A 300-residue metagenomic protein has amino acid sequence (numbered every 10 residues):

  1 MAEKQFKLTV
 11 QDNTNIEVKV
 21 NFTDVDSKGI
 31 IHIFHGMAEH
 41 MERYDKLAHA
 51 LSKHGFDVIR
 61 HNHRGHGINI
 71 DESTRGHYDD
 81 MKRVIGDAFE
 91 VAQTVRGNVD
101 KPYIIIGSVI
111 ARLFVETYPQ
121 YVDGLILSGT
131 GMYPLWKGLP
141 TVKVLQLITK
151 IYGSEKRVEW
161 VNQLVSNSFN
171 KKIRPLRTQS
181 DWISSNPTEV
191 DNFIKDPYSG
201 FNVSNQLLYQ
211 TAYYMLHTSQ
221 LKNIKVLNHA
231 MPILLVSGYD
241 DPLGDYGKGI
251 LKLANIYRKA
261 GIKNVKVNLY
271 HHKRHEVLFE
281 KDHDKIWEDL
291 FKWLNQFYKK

Functional and structural regions predicted by a protein language model:
M1-V25: N-terminal cap/lid segment of alpha/beta-hydrolase-fold proteins
K28-G36: Short beta-strand element of the alpha/beta-hydrolase
H35-E39, Y239-D240: Active-site glycine-rich loops that stabilize anionic/oxyanionic intermediates across multiple enzyme folds
R43-E72: Conserved alpha/beta-hydrolase
H77-R96: Alpha/beta-hydrolase active-site loop
A111-Y198: Alpha/beta-hydrolase-fold enzymes
L235-S237: Short beta-strand/loop motif that positions the catalytic acidic residue of the alpha/beta-hydrolase fold
R258-K300: Catalytic active-site module of serine/aspartate enzymes centered on a nucleophile-bearing elbow/loop
